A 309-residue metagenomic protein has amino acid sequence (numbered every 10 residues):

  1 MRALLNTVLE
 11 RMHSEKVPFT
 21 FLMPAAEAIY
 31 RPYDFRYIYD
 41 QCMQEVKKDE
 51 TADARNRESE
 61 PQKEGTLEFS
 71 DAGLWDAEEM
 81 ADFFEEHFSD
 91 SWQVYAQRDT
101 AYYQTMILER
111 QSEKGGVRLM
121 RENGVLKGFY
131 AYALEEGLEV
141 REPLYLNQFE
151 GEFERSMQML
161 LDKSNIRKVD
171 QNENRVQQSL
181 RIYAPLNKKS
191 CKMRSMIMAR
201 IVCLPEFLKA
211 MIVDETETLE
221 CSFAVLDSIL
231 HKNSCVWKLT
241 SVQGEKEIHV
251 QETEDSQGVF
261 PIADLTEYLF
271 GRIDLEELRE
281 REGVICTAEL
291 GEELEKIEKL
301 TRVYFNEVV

Functional and structural regions predicted by a protein language model:
M1-D53, L74-E79: Active-site-proximal cofactor/substrate-binding loop regions of enzyme domains
T20-L22, K168-Q171, S222-V225: Short, hydrophobic beta-strand segments that form beta-sheet elements in well-ordered domains
Q41-S195, L204-E217: Amide-forming acyltransferase catalytic core, primarily the GNAT-like/NAT-type and related acyltransferase folds
T66-S70, R181, T218-A224, V236-Q251 (+1 more regions): Ser/Thr- (and often Asn-) enriched beta-sheet segments in non-cytosolic proteins
E122-G124, L134-E136, L239-H249, A288-E289: Short acidic-glycine loop/turn motifs at beta-strand connectors
D162-S164, D214-T218, I229-K232, S241-Q243 (+3 more regions): A structural signal for short secondary-structure junctions
R194-Q243: A glycine-rich beta-turn/hairpin centered on an aromatic-Pro dipeptide
V250-V309: C-terminal interaction segments
